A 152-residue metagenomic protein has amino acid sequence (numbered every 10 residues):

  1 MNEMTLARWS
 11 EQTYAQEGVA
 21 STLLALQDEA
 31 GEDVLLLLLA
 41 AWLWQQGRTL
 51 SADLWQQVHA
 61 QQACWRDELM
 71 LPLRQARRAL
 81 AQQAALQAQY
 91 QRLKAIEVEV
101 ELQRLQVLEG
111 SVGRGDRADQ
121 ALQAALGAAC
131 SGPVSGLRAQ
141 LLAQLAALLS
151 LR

Functional and structural regions predicted by a protein language model:
M1, E17, G31-L37, E68-M70 (+1 more regions): Short acidic alpha-helix initiation/capping motifs at coil-to-helix transition points, especially at protein N-termini
A7, A20, A95-V98: Conserved, well-structured ligand/cofactor-binding cores
A7-E17, S150: Acidic, glycine/proline-rich low-complexity segments that act as flexible tails and inter-domain linkers
V19, S51-L54, L69, Q82-Q89: Residue-level recognition of alpha-helical structural elements
S21-H59: N-terminal interaction modules that seed assembly of large macromolecular complexes
T22, L71-P72: N-terminal intrinsically disordered, cationic/polar leader segments that include organellar targeting peptides
R78-L148: A charged, amphipathic interaction segment
